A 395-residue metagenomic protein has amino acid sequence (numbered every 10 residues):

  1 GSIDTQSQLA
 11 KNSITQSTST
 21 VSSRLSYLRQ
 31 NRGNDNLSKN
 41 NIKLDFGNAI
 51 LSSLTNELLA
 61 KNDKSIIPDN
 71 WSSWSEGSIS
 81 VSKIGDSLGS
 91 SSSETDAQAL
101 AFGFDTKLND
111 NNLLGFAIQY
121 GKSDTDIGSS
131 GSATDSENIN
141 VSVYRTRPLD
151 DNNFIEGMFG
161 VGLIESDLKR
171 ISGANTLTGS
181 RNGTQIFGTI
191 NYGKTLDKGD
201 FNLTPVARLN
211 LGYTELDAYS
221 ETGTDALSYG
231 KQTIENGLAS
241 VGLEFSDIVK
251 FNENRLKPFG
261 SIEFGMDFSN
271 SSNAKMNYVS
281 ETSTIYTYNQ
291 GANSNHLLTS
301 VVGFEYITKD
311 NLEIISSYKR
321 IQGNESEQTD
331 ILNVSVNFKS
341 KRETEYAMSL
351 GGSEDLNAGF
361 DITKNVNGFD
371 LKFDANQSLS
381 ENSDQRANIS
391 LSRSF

Functional and structural regions predicted by a protein language model:
G1-K11, P68-F395: Membrane translocator/pore-forming domains, dominated by Gram-negative outer-membrane beta-barrels
L9-W71, S340-A347: Outer-membrane beta-barrel biogenesis signature
